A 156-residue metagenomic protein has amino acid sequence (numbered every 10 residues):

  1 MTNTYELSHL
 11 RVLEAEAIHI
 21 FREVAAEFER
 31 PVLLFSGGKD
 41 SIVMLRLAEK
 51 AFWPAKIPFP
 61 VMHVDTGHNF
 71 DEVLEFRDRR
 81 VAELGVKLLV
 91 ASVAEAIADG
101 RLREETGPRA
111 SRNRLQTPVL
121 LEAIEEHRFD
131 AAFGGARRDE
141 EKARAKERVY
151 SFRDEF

Functional and structural regions predicted by a protein language model:
M1-F156: ATP-dependent adenylation/nucleotidyltransferase module used to activate substrates
